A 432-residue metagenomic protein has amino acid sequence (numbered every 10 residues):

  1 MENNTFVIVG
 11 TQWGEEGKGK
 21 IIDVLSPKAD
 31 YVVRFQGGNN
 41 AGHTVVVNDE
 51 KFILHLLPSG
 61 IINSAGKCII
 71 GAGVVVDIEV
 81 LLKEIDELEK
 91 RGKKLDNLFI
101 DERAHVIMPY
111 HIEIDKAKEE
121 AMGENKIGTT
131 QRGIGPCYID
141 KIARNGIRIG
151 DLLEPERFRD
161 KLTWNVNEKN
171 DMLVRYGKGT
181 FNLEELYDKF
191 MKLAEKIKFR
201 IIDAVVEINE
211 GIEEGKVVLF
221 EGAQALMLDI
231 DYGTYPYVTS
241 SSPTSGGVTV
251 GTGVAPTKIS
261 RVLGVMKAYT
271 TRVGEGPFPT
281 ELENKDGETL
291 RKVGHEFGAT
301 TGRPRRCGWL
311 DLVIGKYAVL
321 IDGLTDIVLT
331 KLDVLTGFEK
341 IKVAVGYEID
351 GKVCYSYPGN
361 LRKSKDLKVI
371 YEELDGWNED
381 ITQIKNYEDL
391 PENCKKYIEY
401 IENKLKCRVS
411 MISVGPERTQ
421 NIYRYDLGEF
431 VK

Functional and structural regions predicted by a protein language model:
M1-K432: Non-transmembrane, aqueous-exposed alpha-helical and coiled segments at domain scale
